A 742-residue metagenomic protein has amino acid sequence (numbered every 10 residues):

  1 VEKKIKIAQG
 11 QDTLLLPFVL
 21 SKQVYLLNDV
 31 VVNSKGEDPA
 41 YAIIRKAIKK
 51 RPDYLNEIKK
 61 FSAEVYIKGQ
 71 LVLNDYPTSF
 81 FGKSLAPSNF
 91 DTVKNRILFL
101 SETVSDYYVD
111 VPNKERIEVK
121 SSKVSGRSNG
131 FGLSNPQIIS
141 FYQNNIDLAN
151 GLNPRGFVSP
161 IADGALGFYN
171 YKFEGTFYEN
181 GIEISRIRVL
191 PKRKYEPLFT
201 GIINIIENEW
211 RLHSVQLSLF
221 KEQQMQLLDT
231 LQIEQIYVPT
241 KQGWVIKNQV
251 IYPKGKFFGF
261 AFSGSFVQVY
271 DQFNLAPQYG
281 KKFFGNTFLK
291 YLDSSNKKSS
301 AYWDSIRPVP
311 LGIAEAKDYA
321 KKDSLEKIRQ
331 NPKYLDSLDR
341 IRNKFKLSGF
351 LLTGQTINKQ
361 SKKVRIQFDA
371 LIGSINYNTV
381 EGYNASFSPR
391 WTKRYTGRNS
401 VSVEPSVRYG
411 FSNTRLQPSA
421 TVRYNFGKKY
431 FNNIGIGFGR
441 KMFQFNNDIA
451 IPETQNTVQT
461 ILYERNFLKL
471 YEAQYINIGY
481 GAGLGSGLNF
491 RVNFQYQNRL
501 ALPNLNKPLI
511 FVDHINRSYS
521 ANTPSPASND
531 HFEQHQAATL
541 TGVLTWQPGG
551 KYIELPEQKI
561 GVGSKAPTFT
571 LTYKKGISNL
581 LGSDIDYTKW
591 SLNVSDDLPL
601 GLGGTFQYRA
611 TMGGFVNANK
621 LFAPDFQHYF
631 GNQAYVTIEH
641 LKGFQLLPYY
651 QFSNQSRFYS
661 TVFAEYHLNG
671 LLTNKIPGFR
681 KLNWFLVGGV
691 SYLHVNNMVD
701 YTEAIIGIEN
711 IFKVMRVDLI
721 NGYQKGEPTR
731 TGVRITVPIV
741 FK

Functional and structural regions predicted by a protein language model:
V1-D29, N33: Periplasm-facing N-terminal accessory domains of Gram-negative outer-membrane beta-barrel systems
V24-Y25, V31-I184, L190-L198, F258-N376 (+2 more regions): Structured extracytoplasmic
L55-E57, F345-S348, T356-I366, T379 (+7 more regions): Short loop/turn motifs that connect adjacent beta-strands in outer-membrane beta-barrel proteins
V65-I67, P389, P405-Y409, I434-M442 (+12 more regions): Transmembrane beta-barrel strands of outer-membrane/channel proteins
Q216-K221, I366-Y377, K393, R398-V422 (+7 more regions): Transmembrane beta-strand segments that form the barrel wall of outer-membrane beta-barrel proteins
D229, E381-A385, T414-P418, E472-I476 (+7 more regions): Residues that define the transmembrane beta-barrel architecture of outer-membrane proteins
K393-G397, F426-Y430, A482-S486, P548-G550 (+6 more regions): Outer-membrane beta-barrel strand-turn architecture
N433-T454, V458-Y471, D530, T568-L672: C-terminal outer-membrane beta-barrel translocator/porin domains of Gram-negative envelope proteins and their
